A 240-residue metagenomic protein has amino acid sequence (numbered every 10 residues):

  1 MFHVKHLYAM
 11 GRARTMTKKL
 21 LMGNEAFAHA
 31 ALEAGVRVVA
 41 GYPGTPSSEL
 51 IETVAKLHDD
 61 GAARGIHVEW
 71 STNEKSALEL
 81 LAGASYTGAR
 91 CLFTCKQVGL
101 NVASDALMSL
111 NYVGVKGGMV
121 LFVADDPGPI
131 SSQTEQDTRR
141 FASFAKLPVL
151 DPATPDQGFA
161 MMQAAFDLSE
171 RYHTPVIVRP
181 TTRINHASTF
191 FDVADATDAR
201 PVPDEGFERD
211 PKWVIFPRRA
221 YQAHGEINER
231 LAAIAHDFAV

Functional and structural regions predicted by a protein language model:
M1-L7: N-terminal amphipathic/hydrophobic targeting modules at extreme N-termini, encompassing cleavable Sec/SRP-type signal
V4, G99, K212-W213: Intrinsically disordered, low-complexity regions
M10-P155, A160, T181-I184, D198: Thiamine diphosphate
A13-N24, P152, D156-V240: Flexible, low-complexity linker and terminal segments
